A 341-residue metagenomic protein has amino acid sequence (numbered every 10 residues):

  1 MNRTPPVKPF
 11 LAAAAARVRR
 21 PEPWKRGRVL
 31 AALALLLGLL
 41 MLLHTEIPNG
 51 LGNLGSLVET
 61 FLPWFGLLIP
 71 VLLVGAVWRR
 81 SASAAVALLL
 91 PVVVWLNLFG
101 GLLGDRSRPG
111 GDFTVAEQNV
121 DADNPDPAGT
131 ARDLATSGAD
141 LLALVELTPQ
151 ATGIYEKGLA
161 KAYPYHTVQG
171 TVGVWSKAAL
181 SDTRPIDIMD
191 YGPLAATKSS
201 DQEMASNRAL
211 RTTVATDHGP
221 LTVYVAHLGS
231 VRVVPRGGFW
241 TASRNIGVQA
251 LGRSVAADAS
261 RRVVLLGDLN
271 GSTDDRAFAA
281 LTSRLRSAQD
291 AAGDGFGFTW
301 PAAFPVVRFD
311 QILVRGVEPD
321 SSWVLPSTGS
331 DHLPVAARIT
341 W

Functional and structural regions predicted by a protein language model:
N2-E156: N-terminal, active-site-proximal structural segment of metallo-dependent hydrolase catalytic domains
R3-V74, T213, A256-A259, G271-W341: Metal-dependent phosphoester-hydrolase catalytic domains
V58, T114-V120, T130-T152, T222-A226 (+5 more regions): Active-site beta-strand/loop signature of hydrolases that rely on acidic residues for catalysis
V93-S107, L141, V145-L221, V225-S230 (+1 more regions): Structured beta-strand-rich core segments of catalytic domains in phosphoester-bond hydrolases
G111-T114, T171, R208-L210, G219 (+3 more regions): Envelope-exposed proteins and targeting segments
Q118-D123, L144, S200-Q202, F239-R244: Short, flexible loop segments at the rims of nucleotide/cofactor-binding pockets, characterized by
V233-A242, L285: Extended amphipathic ligand-handling, pore-lining, and cofactor/metal-binding catalytic surfaces
